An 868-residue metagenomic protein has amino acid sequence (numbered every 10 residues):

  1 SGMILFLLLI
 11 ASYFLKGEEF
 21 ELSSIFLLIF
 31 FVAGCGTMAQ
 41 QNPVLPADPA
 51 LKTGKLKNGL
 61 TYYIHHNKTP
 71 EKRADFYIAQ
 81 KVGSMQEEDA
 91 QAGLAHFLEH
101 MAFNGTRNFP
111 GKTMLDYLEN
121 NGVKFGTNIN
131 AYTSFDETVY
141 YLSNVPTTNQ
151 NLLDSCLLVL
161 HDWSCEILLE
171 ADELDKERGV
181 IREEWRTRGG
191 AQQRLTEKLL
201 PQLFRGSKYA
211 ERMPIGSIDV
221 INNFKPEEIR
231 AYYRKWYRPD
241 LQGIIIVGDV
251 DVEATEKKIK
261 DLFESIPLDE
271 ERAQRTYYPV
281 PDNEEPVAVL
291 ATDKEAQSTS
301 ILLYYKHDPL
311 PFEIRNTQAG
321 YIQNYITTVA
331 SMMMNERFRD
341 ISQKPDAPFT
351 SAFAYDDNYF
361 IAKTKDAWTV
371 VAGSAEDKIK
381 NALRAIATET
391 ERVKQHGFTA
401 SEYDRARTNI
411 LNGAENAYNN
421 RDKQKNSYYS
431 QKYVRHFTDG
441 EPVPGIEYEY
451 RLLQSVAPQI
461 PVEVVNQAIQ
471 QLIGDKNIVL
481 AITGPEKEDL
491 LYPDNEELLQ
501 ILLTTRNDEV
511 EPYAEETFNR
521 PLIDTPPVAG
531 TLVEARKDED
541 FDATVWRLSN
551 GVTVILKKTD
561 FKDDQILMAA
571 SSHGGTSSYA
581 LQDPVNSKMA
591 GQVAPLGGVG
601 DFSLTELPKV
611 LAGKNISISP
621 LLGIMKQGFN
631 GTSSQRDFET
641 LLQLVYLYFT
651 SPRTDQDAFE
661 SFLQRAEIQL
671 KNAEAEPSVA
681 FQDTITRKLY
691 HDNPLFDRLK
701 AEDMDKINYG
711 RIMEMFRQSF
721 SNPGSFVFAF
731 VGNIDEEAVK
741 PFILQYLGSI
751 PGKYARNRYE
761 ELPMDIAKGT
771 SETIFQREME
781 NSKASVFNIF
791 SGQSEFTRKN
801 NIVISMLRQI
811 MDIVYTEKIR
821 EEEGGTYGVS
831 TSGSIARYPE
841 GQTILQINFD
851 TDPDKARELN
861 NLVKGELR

Functional and structural regions predicted by a protein language model:
G2-Q41: Bacterial Sec-dependent N-terminal signal peptides
C35-T61, D251-R339, Q343-P345, D404-T408 (+7 more regions): Proteolytic maturation boundary segments
H65, P70-E87, G93-A95, K112-D162 (+13 more regions): M16 family metallopeptidases and their MPP-like homologs
H96, T328, S587-K588, S805: Proteins synthesized as precursors that undergo proteolytic processing into mature forms
M101-R107, G597-G598: Catalytic Zn2+-binding segment of zinc metalloproteases
E166, R178, Q192, R230-K260 (+2 more regions): Non-catalytic, conformational "gating/processing" segments within enzyme and secreted inhibitor domains
I221-K225, I229, M704-N708, I712: Alpha-helical scaffold elements lining the catalytic groove of polysaccharide deacetylases
